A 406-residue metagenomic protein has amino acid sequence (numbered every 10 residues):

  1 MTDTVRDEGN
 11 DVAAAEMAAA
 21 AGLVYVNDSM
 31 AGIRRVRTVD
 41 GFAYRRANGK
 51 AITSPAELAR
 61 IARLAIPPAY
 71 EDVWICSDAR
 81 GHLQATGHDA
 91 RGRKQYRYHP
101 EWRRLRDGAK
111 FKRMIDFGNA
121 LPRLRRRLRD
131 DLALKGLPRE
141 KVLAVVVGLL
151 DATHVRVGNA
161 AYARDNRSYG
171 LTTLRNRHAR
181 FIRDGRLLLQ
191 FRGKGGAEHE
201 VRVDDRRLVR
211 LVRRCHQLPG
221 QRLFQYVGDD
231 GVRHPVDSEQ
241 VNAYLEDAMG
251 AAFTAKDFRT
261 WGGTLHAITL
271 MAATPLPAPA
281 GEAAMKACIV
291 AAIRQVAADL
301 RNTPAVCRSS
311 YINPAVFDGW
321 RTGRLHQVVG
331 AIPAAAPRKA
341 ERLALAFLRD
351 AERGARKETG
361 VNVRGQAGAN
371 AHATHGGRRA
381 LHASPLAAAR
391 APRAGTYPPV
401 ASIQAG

Functional and structural regions predicted by a protein language model:
M1-I289, I293-L300, C307-S309, P337 (+1 more regions): A positively charged, amphipathic N-terminal helix/segment that binds anionic biomolecules
V5, V361-V363, T374, V400-I403: Short hydrophobic transmembrane-like helices used for membrane targeting/insertion
P314-L343: DNA/chromatin major-groove-contacting recognition/catalytic segments
I332-N362, R378-P385, A389, I403: C-terminal secondary-structure termini that scaffold catalytic or DNA-interacting sites
E358, H372-T374, R393: Intrinsically disordered, low-complexity repeat/linker tracts enriched for polar/charged residues
V363, N370-H372, R379-A380, G395: Short, low-complexity intrinsically disordered segments enriched in A/P/G/S/L with frequent Arg, especially at protein
